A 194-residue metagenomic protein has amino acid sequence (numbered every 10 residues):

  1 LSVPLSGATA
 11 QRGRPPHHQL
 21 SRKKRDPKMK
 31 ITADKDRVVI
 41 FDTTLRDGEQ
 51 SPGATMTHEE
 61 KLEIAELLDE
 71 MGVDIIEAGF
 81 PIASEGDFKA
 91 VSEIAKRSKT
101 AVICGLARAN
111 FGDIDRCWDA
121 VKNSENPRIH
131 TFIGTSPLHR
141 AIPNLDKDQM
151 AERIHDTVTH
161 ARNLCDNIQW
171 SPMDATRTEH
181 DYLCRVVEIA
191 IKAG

Functional and structural regions predicted by a protein language model:
L1-P4, G194: Short intrinsically disordered, low-complexity coil segments enriched in acidic
V3, A8-A10, D26: Acidic, Ala/Val/Gly-enriched low-complexity intrinsically disordered segments
Q11-R12, H17: Short Gly/Ser/Thr- and charged-rich N-terminal loops/segments that act as flexible capping/hinge elements
H17-K28: Short, Lys/Arg-enriched N-terminal segments with co-localized hydrophobic residues within the first ~10-30 amino acids
S21-R22, R46, T178: A generic signature of intrinsically disordered, low-complexity regions enriched in glycine/proline and charged/polar
K28-N110: N-terminal capping/small domains of soluble enzymes
A54-V73, V91-R97, F111-Q169, M173-G194: Alpha/beta enzyme core
